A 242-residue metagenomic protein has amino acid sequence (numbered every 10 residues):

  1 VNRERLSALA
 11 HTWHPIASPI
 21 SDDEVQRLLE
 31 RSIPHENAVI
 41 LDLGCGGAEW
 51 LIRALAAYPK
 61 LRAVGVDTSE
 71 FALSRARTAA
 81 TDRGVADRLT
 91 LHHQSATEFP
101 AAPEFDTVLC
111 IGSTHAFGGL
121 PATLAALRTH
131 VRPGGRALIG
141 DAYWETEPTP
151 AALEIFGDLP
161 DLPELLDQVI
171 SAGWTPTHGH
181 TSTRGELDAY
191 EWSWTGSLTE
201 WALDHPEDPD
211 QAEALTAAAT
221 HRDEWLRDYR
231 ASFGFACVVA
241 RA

Functional and structural regions predicted by a protein language model:
R5-D22: Class I SAM-dependent methyltransferase Rossmann-like catalytic core, especially the SAM/SAH-binding loop
S18-E36: Conserved alpha-helix/loop element of class I SAM-dependent methyltransferases that forms part of the SAM/SAH-binding
L41, E49-T97: Class I SAM-dependent methyltransferase SAM/SAH-binding core
T97-V108: A short acidic, Gly/Pro-enriched loop at the edge of an enzyme's catalytic core that lines a small-molecule cofactor
T107-L120: A short SAM/SAH-binding and catalytic strip from SAM-dependent methyltransferases
P121-R136: A short glycine-rich, Lys/Arg-flanked "PGG" loop and its adjoining helix->strand segment in the class I
I139-D158: Short, glycine-/aromatic-enriched active-site segment of Class I SAM-dependent methyltransferases
H180-A242: Conserved Class I S-adenosyl-L-methionine
